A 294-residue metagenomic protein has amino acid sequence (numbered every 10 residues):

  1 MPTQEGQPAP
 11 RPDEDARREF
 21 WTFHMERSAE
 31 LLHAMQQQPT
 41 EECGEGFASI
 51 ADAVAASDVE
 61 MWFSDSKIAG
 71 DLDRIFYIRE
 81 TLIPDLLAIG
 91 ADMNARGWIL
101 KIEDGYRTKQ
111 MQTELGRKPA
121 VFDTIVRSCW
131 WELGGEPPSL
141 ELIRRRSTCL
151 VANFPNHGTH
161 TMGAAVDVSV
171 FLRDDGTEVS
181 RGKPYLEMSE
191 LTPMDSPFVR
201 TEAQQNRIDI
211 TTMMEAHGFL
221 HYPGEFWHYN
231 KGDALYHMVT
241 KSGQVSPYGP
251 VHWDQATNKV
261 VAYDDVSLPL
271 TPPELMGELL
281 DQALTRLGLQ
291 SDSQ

Functional and structural regions predicted by a protein language model:
M1-G105, K109-P223, Y236-Q294: Extracytoplasmic cell-surface/polysaccharide-interacting catalytic and binding patches
F226: Catalytic and binding regions of secreted/periplasmic enzymes and modules that target cell-wall glycans
Y229: Conserved metal-phosphate-binding beta-hairpin within the catalytic cores of diverse ATP-dependent phosphoryl-transfer
G232: Active-site beta-loop-alpha junctions enriched in small/polar residues
